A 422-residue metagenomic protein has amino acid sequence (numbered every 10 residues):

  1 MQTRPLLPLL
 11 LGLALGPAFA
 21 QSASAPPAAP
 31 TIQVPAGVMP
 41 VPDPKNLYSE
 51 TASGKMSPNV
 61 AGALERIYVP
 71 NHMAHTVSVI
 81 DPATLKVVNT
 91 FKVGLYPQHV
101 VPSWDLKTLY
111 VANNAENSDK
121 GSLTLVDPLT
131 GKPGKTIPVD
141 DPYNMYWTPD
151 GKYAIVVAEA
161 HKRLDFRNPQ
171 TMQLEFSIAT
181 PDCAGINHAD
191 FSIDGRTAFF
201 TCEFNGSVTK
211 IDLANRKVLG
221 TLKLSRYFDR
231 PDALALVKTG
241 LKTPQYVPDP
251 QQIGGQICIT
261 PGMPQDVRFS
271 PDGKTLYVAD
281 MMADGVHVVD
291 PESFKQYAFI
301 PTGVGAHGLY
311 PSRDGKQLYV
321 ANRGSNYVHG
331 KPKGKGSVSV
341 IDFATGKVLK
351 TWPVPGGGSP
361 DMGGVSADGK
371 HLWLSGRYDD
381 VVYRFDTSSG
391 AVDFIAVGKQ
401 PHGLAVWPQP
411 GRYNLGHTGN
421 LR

Functional and structural regions predicted by a protein language model:
M1-L7: Bacterial N-terminal signal peptides that target proteins for export
P8-A18: Bacterial N-terminal signal peptides
Q21-R422: Predominantly soluble domains enriched in secretory-pathway, periplasmic, or organellar proteins
